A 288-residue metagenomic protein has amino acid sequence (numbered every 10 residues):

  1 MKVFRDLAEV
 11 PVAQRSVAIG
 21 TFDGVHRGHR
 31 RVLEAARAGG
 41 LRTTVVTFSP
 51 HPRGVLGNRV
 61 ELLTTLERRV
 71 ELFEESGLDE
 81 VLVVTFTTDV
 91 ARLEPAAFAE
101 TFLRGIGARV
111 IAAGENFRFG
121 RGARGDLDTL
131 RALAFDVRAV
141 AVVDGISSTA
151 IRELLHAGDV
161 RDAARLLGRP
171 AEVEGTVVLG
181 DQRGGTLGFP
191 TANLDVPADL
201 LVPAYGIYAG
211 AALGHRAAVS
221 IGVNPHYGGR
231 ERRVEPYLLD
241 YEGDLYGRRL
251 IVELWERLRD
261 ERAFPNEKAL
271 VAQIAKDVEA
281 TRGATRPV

Functional and structural regions predicted by a protein language model:
M1-A8: Short acidic-hydrophobic, aromatic-tinged amphipathic segments that line or gate anion-handling sites
A8-L66: N-terminal catalytic cores of NTP/NDP-binding nucleotidyl/phosphoryl-transfer enzymes
E9-V12, T88-R92, V143-S148: A short acidic, often aromatic-flanked loop/helix-cap motif at beta-alpha or helix-coil junctions that lines enzyme
H26, F73, I111, A163 (+2 more regions): Residue-level signal for inorganic ion chemistry
R31, R68, D162-R169, A269-K276 (+1 more regions): A non-catalytic, amphipathic alpha-helix used as a structural packing/dimerization or gating element in enzyme scaffolds
P52-L133, R138: N-terminal Rossmann-like or analogous alpha/beta NTP/dinucleotide-binding catalytic cores that position adenine
D126, R131-V223: Glycine-rich, Lys/Arg-enriched anion-binding loops that position phosphate/diphosphate groups for phosphoryl
D181-V288: Phosphate/ribose-recognition catalytic cores of enzymes acting on nucleotide-derived substrates
